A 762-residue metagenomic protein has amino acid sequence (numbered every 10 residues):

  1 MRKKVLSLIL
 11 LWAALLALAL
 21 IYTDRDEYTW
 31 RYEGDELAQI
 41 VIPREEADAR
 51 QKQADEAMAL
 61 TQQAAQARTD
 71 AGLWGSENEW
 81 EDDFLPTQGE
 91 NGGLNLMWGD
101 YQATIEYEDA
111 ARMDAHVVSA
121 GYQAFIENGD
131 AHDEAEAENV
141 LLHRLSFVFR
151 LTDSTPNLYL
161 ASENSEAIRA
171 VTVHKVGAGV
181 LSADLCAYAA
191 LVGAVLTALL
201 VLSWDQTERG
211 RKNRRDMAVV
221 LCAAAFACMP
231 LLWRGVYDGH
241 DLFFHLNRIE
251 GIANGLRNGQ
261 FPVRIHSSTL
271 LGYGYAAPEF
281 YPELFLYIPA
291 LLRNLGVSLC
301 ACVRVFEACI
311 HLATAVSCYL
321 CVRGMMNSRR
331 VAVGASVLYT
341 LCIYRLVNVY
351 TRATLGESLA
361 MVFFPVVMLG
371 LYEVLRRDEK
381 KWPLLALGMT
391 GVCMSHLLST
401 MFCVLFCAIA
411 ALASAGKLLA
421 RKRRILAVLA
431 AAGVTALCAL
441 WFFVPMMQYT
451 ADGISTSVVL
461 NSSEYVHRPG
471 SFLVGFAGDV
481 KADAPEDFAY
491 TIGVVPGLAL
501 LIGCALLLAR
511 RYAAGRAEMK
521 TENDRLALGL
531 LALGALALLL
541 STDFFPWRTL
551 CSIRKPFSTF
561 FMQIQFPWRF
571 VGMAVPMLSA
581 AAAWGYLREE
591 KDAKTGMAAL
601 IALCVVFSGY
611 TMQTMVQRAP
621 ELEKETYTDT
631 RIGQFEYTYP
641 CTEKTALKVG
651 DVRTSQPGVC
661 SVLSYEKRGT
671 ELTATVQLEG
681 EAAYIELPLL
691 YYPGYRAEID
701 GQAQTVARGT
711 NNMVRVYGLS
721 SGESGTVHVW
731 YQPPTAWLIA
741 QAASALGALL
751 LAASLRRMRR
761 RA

Functional and structural regions predicted by a protein language model:
R2-E27, A178-P620, V729-A762: Membrane-embedded transmembrane-helix bundle of lipid-linked glycan/lipid transferases
G34-Q53, T69-G72, N78, F84-P86 (+1 more regions): Extracellular carbohydrate recognition and processing domains and analogous Trp-centered ligand-binding platforms
D35-A64, D70, W74-G75, Q617-E671: Membrane-interface segments at or immediately adjacent to transmembrane helices that form the boundary between
P86-D100, R112, A120, N128-T155 (+3 more regions): Beta-strand-rich ligand-recognition modules
E108-S119, N164-A167, P693-G694: Extended, low-complexity, turn-rich repeat/linker tracts enriched in Gly/Pro/Ser/Thr and Asp/Glu that occur
L158-E166, P733: Short beta-strand-plus-loop segments that form exposed binding edges in beta-rich domains
V171-V173, V727: Extracellular beta-strand elements of beta-rich domains used for carbohydrate recognition/degradation or cell-matrix
L647-A762: Active-site-proximal, structured, solvent-exposed surfaces of multi-pass membrane proteins that position macromolecular
